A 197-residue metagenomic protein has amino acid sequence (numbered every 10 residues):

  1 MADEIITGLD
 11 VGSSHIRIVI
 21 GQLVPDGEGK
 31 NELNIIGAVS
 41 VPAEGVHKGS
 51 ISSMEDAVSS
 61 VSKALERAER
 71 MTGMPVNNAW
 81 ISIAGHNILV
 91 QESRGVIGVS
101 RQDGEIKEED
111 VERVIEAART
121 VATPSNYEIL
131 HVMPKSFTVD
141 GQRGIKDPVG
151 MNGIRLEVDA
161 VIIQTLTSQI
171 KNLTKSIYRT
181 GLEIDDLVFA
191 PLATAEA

Functional and structural regions predicted by a protein language model:
M1-H15, V19-A79, I83-A197: Nucleotide/phosphate-binding catalytic cleft detector across ATP-hydrolyzing and phosphate-transferring enzymes
